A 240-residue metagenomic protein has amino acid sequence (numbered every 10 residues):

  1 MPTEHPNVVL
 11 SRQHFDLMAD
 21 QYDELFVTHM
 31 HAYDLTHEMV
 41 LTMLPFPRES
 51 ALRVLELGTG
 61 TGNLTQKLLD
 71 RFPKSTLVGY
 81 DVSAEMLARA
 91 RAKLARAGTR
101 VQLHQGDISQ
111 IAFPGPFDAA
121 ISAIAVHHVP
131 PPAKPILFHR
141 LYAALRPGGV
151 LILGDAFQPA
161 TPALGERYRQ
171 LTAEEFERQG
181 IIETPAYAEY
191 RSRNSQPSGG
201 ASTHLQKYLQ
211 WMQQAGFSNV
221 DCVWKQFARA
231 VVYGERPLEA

Functional and structural regions predicted by a protein language model:
P2-R48, N63, K67: Conserved class I S-adenosyl-L-methionine
R53-L57, T61-Q110: Class I SAM-dependent methyltransferase SAM/SAH-binding core
R71, H127-V129: A short His-aromatic
A112-A120: A short acidic, Gly/Pro-enriched loop at the edge of an enzyme's catalytic core that lines a small-molecule cofactor
S122-H127, G154: Residues lining the SAM
P135-P147: A short glycine-rich, Lys/Arg-flanked "PGG" loop and its adjoining helix->strand segment in the class I
G154-Q213: C-terminal alpha-helical "lid/dimerization" subdomain adjacent to the S-adenosyl-L-methionine
A215-A240: Core SAM-dependent methyltransferase catalytic element
